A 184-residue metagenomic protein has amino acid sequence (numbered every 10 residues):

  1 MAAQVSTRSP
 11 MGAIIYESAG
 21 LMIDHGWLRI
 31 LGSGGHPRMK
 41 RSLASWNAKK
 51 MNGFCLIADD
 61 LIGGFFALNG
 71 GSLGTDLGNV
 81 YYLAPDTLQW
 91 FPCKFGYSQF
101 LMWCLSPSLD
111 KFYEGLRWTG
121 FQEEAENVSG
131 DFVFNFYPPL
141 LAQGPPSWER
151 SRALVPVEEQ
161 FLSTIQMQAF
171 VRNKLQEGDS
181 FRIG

Functional and structural regions predicted by a protein language model:
M1-D76, K111, Q122-G184: A surface-exposed partner-binding patch
D76-L116: Compact, glycine/acidic-enriched structural inserts
